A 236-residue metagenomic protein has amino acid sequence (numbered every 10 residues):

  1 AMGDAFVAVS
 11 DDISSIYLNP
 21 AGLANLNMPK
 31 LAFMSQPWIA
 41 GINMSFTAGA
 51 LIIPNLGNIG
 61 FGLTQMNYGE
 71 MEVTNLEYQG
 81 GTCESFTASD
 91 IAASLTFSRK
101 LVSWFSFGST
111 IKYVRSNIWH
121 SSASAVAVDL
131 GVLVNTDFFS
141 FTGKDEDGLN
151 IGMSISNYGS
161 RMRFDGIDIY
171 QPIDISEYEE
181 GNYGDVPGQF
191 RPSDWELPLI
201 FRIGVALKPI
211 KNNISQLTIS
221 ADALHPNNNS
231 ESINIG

Functional and structural regions predicted by a protein language model:
A1-N27, K144-D145: Outer-membrane beta-barrel biogenesis signature
A1-V7, Q36, N43-G236: Outer-membrane beta-barrel porins/channels
